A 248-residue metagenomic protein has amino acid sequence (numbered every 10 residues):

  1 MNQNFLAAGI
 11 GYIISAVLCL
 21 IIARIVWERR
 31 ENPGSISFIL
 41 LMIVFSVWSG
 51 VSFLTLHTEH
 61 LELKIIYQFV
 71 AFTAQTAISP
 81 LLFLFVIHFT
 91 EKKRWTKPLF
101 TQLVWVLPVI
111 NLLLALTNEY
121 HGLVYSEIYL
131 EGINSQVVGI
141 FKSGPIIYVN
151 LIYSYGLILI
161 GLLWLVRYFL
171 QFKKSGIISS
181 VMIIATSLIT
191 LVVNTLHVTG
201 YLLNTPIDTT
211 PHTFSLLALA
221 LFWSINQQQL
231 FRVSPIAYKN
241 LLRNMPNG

Functional and structural regions predicted by a protein language model:
M1, Y129-I147: Juxtamembrane membrane-water interface segments that cap and precede transmembrane helices
N2-C19, R30-L123, G144-G156, I207-L217: Individual alpha-helical transmembrane segments in multi-pass integral membrane proteins
F5, G9, C19, L151 (+2 more regions): Interfacial "cap-and-anchor" motif at the non-cytosolic start of specific transmembrane alpha-helices
V17-I25, L81-H88, S154-K174, L221-I225: Alpha-helical transmembrane segments in multipass membrane proteins, preferentially the mid-helix core
I25-W27, L112-T117, L196-L202: Hydrophobic alpha-helical transmembrane segments
W27-S35, L61-I66, F89-T96, L162-M182 (+1 more regions): Transmembrane alpha-helical segments that serve as helix-helix packing and pore/cofactor-lining elements in multipass
Y120-G132: Membrane-interfacial helix-loop-helix modules of multi-pass inner-membrane proteins that assemble, modify, or transport
